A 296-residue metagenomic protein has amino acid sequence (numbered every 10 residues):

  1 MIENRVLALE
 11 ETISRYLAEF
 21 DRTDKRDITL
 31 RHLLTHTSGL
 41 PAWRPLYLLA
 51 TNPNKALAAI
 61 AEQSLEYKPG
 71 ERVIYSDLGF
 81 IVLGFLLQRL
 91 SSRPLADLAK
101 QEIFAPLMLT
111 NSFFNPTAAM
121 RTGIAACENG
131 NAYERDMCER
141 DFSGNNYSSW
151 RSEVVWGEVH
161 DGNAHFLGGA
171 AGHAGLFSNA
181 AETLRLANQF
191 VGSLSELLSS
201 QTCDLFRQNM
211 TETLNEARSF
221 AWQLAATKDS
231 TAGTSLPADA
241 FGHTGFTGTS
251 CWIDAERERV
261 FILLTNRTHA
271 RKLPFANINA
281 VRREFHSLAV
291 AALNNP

Functional and structural regions predicted by a protein language model:
M1-V6: Juxtamembrane transmembrane-helix termini
A8-T23, A105-L107: Short, glycine/proline-biased beta-turn/loop segments that scaffold the active-site neighborhood
T23-A238: Short, surface-exposed loop or secondary-structure junction motifs that flank catalytic or metal-binding residues
L194, T268-A270: A short acidic/small-residue loop/turn micro-motif
G242-G245: Short loop/turn motifs at secondary-structure junctions and domain boundaries
T247-V260: Short, surface-exposed beta-strand/loop micro-motifs that present aromatic residues
R271-A280: A short, polar/charged loop-to-alpha-helix boundary motif
